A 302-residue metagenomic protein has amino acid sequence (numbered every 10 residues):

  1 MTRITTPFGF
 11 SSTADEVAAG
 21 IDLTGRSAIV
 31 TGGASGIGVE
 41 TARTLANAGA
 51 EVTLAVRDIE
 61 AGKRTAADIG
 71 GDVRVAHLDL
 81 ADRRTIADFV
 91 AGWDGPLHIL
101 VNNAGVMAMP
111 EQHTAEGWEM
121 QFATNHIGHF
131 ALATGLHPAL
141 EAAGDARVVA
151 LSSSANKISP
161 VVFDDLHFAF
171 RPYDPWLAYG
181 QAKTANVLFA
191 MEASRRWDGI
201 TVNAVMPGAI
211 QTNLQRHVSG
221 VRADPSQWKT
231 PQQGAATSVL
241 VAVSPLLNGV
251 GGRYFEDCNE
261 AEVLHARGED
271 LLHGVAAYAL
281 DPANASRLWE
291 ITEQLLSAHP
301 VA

Functional and structural regions predicted by a protein language model:
R3-F8, A182, P225-H273, L280-S286: C-terminal helical subdomain
R3-Q211, Q215-V218, Q294-A302: Rossmann-fold NAD(P)H-dependent dehydrogenase/reductase core
L54, L78, S226, A277-L280: Pocket-edge positions in alpha/beta enzyme catalytic cores
T85-D88, G92, T237-L240, R287 (+1 more regions): Alpha-helical elements of Rossmann-like donor-binding domains used by nucleotide-donor carbohydrate transfer enzymes
A169-Y173, E269-G274: Short glycine/proline-rich turn/loop motifs
S219-P225: A beta-strand-loop signature enriched in Asp, Gly, Thr, and Trp that corresponds to the sialidase/neuraminidase Asp-box
A276-A302: C-terminal amphipathic/interface module of NAD(P)-dependent oxidoreductases and related NAD-binding regulators
